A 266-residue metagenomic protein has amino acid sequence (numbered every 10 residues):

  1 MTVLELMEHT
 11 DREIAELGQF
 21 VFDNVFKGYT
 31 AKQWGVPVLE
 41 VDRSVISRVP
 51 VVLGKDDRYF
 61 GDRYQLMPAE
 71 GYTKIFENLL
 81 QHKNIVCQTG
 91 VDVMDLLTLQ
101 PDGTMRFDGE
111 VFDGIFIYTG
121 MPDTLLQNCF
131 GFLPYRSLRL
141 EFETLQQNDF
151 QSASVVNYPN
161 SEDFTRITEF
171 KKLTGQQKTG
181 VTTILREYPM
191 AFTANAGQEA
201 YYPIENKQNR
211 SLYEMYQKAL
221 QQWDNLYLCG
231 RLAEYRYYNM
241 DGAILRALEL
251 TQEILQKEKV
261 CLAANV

Functional and structural regions predicted by a protein language model:
M1-F112: Active-site/ligand-binding neighborhood in enzyme catalytic cores
K27, K74-E77, Q81, Q127 (+2 more regions): A broad, structural surface signal
T30, L39, V49, D56-D57 (+5 more regions): A generic secondary-structure signal marking the coil-to-beta-strand transition
T30, L79, I117, I167 (+1 more regions): A residue-level signal for conserved active-site and pocket-lining positions in enzyme catalytic cores
L79-Q81, S161, Q222: Short, structurally constrained coil/turn elements that cap an alpha-helix or connect an alpha-helix to the following
Q88-D92, F170, C229: Conserved beta-strand termini and adjacent loop/short-helix elements that scaffold enzyme active sites in alpha/beta
D95-A219: Mid-domain catalytic core of redox enzymes that form a hydrophobic substrate pocket/lid adjacent to a catalytic redox
E199-V266: C-terminal catalytic lobe of FAD-dependent flavoproteins
